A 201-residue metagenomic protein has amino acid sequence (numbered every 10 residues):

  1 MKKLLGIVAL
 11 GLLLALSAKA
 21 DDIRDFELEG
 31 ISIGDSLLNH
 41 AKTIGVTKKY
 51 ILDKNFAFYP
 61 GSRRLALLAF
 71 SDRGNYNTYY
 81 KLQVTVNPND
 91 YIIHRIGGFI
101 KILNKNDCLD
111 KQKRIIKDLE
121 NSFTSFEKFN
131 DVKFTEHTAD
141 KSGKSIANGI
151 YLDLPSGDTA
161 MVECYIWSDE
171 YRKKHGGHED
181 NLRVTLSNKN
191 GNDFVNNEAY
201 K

Functional and structural regions predicted by a protein language model:
M1-L4: Positively charged n-region of N-terminal signal peptides that target proteins for export
I7-A15: Bacterial N-terminal signal peptides
G11, R73-N75, N87-N89, K141-G143 (+2 more regions): Sterically constrained small-residue positions within well-ordered secondary structures of folded domains
A15, I92-I96: Short amphipathic alpha-helical segments, especially helix-boundary/capping motifs
D21-R64, R95-K201: Non-cytosolic coordination micro-motifs
L65-I92: Compositionally biased P/S/T/G-rich terminal and signal peptide-adjacent segments that lie outside catalytic cores
